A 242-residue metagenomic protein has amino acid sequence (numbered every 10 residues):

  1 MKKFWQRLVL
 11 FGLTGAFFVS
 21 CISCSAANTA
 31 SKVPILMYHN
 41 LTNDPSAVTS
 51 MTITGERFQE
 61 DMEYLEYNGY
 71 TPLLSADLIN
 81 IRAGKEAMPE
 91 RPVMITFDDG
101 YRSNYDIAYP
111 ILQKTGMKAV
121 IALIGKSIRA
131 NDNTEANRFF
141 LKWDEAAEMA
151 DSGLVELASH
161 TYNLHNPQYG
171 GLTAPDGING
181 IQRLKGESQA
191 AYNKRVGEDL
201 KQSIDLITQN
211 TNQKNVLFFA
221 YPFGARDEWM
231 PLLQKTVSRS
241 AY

Functional and structural regions predicted by a protein language model:
M1-G12: Bacterial N-terminal signal peptides that target proteins for export
F11-C21: Bacterial N-terminal signal peptides
C21-S31: Sec-dependent signal peptide cleavage junction
H39-A47: Acidic/histidine-rich, surface-exposed loop or edge segments in extracytoplasmic proteins
L41-T42, R91-P92, Q113-R226: Metal-dependent polysaccharide deacetylase catalytic core of the NodB/CE4 family, i.e., the active-site-bearing domain
M51-E66, G100, A136-E145: Aromatic- and glycine-enriched glycan-recognition loops and surfaces that form the carbohydrate-binding subsites
I53-E86, D151, T208-T211, K235-Y242: C-terminal domain-boundary segment and adjacent tail
D77-L78, M94-Y101, I107, K114-M117: Substrate-binding cleft of extracellular glycoside hydrolase catalytic domains
